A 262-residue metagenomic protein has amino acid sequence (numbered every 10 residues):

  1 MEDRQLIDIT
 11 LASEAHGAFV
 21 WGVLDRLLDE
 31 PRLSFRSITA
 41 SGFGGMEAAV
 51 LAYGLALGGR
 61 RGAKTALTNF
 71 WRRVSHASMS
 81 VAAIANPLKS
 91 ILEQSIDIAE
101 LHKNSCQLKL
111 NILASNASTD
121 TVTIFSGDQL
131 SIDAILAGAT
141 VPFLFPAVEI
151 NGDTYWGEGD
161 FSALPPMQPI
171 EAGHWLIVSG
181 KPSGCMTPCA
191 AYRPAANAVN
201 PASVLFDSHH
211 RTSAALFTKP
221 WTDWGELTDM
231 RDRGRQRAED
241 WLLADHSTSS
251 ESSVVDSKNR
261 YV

Functional and structural regions predicted by a protein language model:
M1-S41, A49-V262: Patatin-like phospholipase
